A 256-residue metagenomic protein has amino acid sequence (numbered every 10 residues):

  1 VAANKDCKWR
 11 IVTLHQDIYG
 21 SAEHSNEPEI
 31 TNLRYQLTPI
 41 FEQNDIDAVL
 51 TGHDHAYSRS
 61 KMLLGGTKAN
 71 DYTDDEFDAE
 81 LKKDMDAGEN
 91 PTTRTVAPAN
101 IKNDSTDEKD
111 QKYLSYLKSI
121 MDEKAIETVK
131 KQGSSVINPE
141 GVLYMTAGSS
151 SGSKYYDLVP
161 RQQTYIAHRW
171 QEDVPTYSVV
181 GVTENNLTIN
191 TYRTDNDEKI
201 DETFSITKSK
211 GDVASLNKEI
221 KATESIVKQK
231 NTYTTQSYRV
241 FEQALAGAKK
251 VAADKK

Functional and structural regions predicted by a protein language model:
V1: Zn2+-dependent metallopeptidase catalytic core
N4-T188: Long, structured stretches of catalytic cores involved in phosphate-ester chemistry, encompassing
Q16, E184-K210: A recurrent domain-boundary module in secreted/ectodomain proteins
R94, A99, S115-S119, K124 (+6 more regions): Residue-level marker of intrinsically disordered, low-complexity segments enriched for small/polar residues
Y155, T164, T191, T232 (+1 more regions): Intrinsically disordered, low-complexity N-terminal regions enriched in serine/proline/glycine with scattered basic
K210-K256: Beta-rich interaction/scaffold domains
